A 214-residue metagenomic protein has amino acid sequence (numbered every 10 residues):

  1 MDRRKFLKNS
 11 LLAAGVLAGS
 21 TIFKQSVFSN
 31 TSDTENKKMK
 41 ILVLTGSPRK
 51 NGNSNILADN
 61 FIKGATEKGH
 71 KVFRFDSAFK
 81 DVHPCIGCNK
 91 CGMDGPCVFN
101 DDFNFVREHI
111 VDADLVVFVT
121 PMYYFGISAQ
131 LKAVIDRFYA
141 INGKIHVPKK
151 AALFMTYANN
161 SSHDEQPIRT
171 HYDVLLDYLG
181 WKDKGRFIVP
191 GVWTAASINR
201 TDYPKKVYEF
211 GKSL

Functional and structural regions predicted by a protein language model:
K5-V27: N-terminal export signals
A14-G15, D177-L214: Glycine-rich phosphate/pyrophosphate-binding loop and the adjoining helix
I22-L57, F61-K63, E67: C-terminal segment of N-terminal export signals and the immediately downstream linker at the start of the mature
T45, D76, F187-I188: Residue-level recognition of beta-strand->loop/alpha-helix junctions
H70-K80: A short beta-strand-loop structural module common to alpha/beta enzyme folds
F79-G95, T194-N199: N-terminal beta-loop-helix "entrance" segment that forms/cooperates in small-molecule cofactor or anionic ligand
V98-L179: Helix-loop-strand module that forms the ligand-binding subsite of alpha/beta enzymes
